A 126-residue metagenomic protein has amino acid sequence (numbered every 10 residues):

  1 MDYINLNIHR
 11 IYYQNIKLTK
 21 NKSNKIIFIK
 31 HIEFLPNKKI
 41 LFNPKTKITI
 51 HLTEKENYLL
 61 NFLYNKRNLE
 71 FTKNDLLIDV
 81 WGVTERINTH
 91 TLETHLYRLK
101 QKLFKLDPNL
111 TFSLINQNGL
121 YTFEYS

Functional and structural regions predicted by a protein language model:
M1-K30: Basic, amphipathic DNA-recognition helix from helix-turn-helix-like DNA-binding domains
Y12, I16, R67, F104-D107: Secondary-structure transition/hinge residues
K22, Y58, H90-S126: Basic, polyanion-interacting recognition surfaces, primarily in bacterial LytTR/OmpR-type DNA-binding effector domains
I27-N57, N61, N116, T122-S126: A structural micro-motif at secondary-structure boundaries
K39, L76, L99: Short hydrophobic/aromatic patches on the structural cores and recognition surfaces of FHA
I48-L52, Y58-T94, F104, F112: Positively charged, aromatic-enriched patches within helix-turn-helix-type DNA-binding elements, predominantly
